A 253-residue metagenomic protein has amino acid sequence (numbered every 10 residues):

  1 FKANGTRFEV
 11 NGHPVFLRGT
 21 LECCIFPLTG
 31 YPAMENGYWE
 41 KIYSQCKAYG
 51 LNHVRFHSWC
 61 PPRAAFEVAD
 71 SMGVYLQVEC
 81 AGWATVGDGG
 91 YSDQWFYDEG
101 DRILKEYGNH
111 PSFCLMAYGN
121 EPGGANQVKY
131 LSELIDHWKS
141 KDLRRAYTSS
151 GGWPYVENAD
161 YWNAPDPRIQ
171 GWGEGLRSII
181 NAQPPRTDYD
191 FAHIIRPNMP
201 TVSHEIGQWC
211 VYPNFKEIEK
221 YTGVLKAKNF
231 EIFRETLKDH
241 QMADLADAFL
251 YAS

Functional and structural regions predicted by a protein language model:
F1-T85, G89-L115, G123-V128, R234-S253: Active-site-adjacent substrate/metal-binding segments within catalytic domains of carbohydrate-active enzymes
I42-Q94, S132-T148, P154, N158-H193 (+1 more regions): Aromatic-lined substrate-binding rim segments of carbohydrate-active enzymes
W59, A81, G119-G123, G152-P154 (+1 more regions): Catalytic metal-binding/acid-base residues of hydrolase active sites
M116, A182-S253: Substrate-binding clefts and catalytic carboxylate motifs of secreted carbohydrate-active enzymes
V128-Y130, A159-W162, P213-K216: Short aromatic-enriched loop/helix-cap "lid" or pocket-rim segments at secondary-structure transitions that line
